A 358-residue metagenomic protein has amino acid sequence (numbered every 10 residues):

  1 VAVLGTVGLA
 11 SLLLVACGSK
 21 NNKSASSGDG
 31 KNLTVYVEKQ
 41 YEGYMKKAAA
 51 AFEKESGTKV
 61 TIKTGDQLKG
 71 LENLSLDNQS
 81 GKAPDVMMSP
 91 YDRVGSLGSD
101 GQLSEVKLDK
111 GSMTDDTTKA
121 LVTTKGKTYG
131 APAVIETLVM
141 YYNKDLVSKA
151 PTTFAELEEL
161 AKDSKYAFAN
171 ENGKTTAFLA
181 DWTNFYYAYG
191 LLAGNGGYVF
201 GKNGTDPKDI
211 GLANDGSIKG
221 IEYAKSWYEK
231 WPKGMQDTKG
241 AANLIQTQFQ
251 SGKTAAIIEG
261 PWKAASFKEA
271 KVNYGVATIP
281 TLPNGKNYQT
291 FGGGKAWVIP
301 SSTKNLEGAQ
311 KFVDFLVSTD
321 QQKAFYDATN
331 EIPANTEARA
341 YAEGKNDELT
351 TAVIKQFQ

Functional and structural regions predicted by a protein language model:
A2-S11, G18-R93, P283-G285, G308 (+1 more regions): Conserved N-terminal structural module of periplasmic/extracytoplasmic solute-binding proteins
E38-Q40, S89-R93, A242, I258-A264 (+2 more regions): Beta->alpha turn/N-cap motifs
A51-D116, Y129, K144-T152, Q246-Q248 (+3 more regions): Extracytoplasmic "Venus flytrap"/periplasmic binding protein-like
E55, G126, S148, E229 (+1 more regions): Extracytoplasmic/periplasmic substrate-recognition and gating elements
P90-L138, K149, F154-L160, F168-G173 (+2 more regions): Hinge/lid segment of periplasmic solute-binding proteins
L121, A277, Y326-Q358: Long, aromatic- and glycine/proline-rich binding clefts that accommodate carbohydrate-like moieties
Y129-A133, L138, E158-I210, T254: Extracytoplasmic/periplasmic solute-binding protein
P207-T238: Glycine-centered hinge/linker elements that transmit conformational signals in sensory and ligand-binding systems
